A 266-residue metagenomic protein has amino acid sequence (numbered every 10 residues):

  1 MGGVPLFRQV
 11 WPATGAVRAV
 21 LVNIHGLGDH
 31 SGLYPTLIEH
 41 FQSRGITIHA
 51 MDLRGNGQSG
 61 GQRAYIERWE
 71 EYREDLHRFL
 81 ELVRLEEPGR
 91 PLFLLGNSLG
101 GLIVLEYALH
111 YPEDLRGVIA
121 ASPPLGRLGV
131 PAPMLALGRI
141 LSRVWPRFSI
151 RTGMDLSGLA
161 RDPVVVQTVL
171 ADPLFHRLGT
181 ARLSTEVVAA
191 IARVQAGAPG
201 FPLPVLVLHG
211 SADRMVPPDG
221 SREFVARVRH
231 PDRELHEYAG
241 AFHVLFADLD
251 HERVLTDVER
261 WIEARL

Functional and structural regions predicted by a protein language model:
M1-G15: N-terminal cap/lid segment of alpha/beta-hydrolase-fold proteins
L27-S31, G57-E87, V254: Catalytic nucleophile-loop/oxyanion-hole region of alpha/beta-hydrolase and closely related hydrolase-like folds
L33, I38-Q62: Conserved alpha/beta-hydrolase
E87-N97: Alpha/beta-hydrolase fold nucleophile elbow
R177, A212-V216, V244: Acidic catalytic loop of the alpha/beta-hydrolase fold
F201, V207-H209, D213: Short beta-strand/loop motif that positions the catalytic acidic residue of the alpha/beta-hydrolase fold
L203, P217-A226: Short alpha-helix in the alpha/beta-hydrolase fold that links the catalytic acid
E234-L266: Catalytic active-site module of serine/aspartate enzymes centered on a nucleophile-bearing elbow/loop
